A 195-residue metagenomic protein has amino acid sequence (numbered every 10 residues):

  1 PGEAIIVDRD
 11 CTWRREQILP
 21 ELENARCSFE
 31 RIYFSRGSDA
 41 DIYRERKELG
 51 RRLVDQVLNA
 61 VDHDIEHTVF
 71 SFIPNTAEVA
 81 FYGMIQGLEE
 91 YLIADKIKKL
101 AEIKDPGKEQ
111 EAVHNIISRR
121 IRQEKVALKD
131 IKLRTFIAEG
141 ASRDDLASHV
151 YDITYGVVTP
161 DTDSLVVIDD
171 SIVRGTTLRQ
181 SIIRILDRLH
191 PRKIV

Functional and structural regions predicted by a protein language model:
P1-V195: PRPP-associated nucleotide enzymes
